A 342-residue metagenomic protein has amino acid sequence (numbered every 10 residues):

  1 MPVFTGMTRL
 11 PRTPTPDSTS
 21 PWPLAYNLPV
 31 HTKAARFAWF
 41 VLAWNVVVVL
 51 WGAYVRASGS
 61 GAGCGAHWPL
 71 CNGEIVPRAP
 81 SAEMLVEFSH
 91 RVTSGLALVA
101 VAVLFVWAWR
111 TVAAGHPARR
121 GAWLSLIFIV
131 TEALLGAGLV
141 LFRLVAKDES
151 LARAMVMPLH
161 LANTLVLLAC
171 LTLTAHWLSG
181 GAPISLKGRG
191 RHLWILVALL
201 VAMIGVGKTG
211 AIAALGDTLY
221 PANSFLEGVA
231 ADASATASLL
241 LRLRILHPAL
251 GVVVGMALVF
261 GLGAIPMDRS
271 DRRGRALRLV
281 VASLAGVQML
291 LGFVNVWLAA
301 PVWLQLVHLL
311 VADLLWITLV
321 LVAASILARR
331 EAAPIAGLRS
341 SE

Functional and structural regions predicted by a protein language model:
M1-P2, M7: Intrinsically disordered, low-complexity segments enriched in serine/proline and basic residues
V3, S18, Y26-N27: Short, positively charged and aromatic/hydrophobic N-terminal segments
T8-L10, P14: Short linear/disordered segments characteristic of secreted peptide precursors and small low-complexity proteins
L10, W22-E342: Polytopic transmembrane helical bundles with strong interfacial aromatic enrichment
